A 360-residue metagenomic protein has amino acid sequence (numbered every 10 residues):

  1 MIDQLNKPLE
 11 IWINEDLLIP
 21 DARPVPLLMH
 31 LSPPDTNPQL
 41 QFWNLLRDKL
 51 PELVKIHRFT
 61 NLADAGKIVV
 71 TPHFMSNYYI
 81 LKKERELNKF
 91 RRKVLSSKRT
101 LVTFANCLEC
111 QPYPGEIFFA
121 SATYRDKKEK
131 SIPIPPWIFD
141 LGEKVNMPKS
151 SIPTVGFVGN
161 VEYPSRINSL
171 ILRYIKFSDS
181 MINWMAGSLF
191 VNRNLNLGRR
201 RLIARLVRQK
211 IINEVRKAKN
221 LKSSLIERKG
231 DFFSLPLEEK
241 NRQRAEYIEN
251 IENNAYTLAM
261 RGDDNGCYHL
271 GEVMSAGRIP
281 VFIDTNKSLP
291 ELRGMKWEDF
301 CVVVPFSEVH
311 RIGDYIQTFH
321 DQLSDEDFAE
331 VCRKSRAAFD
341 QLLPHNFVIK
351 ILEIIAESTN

Functional and structural regions predicted by a protein language model:
M1-G266, A276, D284-D299, F328 (+3 more regions): Nucleotide-sugar donor-binding catalytic core of glycosyltransferases
R242, V304-H310, L323, L342: Short coil/turn linker and secondary-structure boundary residues
H269-L270: Short glycine/serine-rich donor-binding loops of glycosyltransferases
I279: Residue-level detector of anion-binding/catalytic polar loops
G294-I316: Change "using UDP/GDP/dTDP sugars" to "using nucleotide sugars
H310-H320, V348-A356: Two-component system phosphotransfer/interaction surface
T318-A337: Conserved donor-nucleotide binding/catalytic region of nucleotide-linked donor-dependent transferases
